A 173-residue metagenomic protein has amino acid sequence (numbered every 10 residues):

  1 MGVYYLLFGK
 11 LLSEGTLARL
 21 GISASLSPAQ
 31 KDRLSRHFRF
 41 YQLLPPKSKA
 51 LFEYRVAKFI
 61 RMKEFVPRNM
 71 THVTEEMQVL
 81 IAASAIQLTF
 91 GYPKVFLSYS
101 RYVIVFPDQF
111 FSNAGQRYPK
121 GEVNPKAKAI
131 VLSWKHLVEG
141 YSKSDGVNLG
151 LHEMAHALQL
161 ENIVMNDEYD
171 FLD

Functional and structural regions predicted by a protein language model:
M1-Y5: N-terminal juxtamembrane/topogenic regions of multi-pass membrane proteins
L6-P67: N-terminal topogenic membrane-targeting module
Y41-L43, R68-M70, S144, E168-F171: Zinc-dependent metalloendopeptidases
P45, D145-N162: Active-site recognition of the HExxH zinc-binding catalytic motif
E53, A57, R61-V131, E139-S142: Auxiliary, metal-adjacent structural segments of Zn-dependent hydrolase domains
W134: Conserved binding/catalytic microenvironments
L160-D173: Post-HExxH zinc-binding segment in Zn-dependent metallohydrolases
